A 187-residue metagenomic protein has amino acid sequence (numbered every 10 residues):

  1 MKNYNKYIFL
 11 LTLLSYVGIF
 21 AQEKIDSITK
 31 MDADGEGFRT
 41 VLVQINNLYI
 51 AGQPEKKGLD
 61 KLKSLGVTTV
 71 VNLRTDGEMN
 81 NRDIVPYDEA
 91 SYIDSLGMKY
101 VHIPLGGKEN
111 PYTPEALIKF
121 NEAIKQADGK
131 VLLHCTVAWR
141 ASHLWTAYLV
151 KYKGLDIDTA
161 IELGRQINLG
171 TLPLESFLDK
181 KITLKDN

Functional and structural regions predicted by a protein language model:
M1-I8: Bacterial N-terminal signal peptides that target proteins for export
I8-G18: Bacterial N-terminal signal peptides
Q22-V131, T146-N187: Cys-dependent protein tyrosine phosphatase-like superfamily
L132-S142: A phosphate-binding catalytic loop at a beta-strand-loop-alpha-helix junction that coordinates phosphoryl groups
